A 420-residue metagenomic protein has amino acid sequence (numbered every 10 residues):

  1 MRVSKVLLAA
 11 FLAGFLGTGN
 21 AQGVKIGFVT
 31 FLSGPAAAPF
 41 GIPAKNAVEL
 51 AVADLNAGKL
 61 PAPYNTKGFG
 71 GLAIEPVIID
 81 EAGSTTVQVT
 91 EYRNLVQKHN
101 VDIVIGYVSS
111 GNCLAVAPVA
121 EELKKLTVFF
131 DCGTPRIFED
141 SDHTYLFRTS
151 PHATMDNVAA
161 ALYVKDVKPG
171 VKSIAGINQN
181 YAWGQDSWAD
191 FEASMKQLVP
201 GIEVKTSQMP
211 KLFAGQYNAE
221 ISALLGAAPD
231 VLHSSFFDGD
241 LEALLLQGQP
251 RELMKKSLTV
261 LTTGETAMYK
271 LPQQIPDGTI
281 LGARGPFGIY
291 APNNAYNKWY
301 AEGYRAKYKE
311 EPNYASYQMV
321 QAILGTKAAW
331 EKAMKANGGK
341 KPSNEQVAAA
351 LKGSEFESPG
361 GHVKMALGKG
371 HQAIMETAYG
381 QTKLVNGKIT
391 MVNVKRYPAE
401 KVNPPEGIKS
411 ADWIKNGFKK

Functional and structural regions predicted by a protein language model:
G17-A21: Sec/Tat signal peptide C-region and signal peptidase I cleavage site
G27-A51, D80-T85, V108, I177-Q185 (+2 more regions): Extracytoplasmic "Venus flytrap"
F28, L95-V108, V128-F130, S173-N178 (+4 more regions): Periplasmic-binding protein-like
P39-P43, G58-D140, T149, M209-N218 (+1 more regions): Beta-alpha junction/loop-to-helix N-cap segments that form part of ligand/metal-binding clefts
F40-A62, D156-A159, W183-G201, G325 (+1 more regions): Short, solvent-exposed amphipathic alpha-helices that sit in or adjacent to ligand/effector-binding or catalytic
V87-T90, P135-F138, H143-R251, Y290-A295 (+1 more regions): Extracellular/periplasmic Venus flytrap/periplasmic-binding protein
G248-Q321, K332-G338, V392-K419: Extracellular/periplasmic periplasmic-binding protein-like sensory domains
A306-S316, K327-A399, F418-K420: Segments of small-molecule ligand-sensing domains
